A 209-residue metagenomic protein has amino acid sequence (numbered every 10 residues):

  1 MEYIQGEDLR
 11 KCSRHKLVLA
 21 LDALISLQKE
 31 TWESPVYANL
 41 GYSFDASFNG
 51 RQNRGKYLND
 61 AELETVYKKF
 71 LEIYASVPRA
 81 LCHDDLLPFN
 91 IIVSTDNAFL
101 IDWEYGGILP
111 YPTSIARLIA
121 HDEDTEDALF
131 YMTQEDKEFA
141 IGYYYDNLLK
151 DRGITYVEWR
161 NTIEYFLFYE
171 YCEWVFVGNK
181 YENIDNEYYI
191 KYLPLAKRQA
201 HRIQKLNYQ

Functional and structural regions predicted by a protein language model:
M1-N39: ATP-binding pocket architecture of kinase catalytic cores
L19, E62, V66, E135-A140 (+1 more regions): Extended, well-ordered alpha-helical scaffold segments
W32-D84, P88-F89, S94, K205-L206: An alpha-helical support segment within catalytic cores of ATP-dependent transferases
L81-D84, D102, F176: Short beta-strand segments
F89-R117: Catalytic activation segment of kinase domains across protein kinase-like and atypical kinase folds
S114-R152, L167-N186: Active-site activation/catalytic loop segments of kinase-like enzymes and analogous catalytic loops in related
D151-T162: Acidic, serine/threonine- and proline-rich low-complexity regulatory regions
E170-Q209: ATP/Mg2+ or Mg2+-diphosphate-binding catalytic cores that bind nucleotide phosphates or diphosphates via glycine-rich
